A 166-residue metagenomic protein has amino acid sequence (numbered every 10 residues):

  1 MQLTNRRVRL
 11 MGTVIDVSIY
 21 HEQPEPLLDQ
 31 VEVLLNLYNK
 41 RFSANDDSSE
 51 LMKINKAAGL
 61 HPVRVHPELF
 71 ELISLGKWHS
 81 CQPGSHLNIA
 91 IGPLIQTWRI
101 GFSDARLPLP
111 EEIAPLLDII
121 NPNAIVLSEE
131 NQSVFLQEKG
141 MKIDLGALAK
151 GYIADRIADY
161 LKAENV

Functional and structural regions predicted by a protein language model:
M1-I143, R156-E164: A contiguous, well-ordered beta/alpha segment that forms the leading edge of an enzyme domain
G146: Glycine- and other small-residue-rich loops at beta-strand/loop junctions that grip anionic moieties
